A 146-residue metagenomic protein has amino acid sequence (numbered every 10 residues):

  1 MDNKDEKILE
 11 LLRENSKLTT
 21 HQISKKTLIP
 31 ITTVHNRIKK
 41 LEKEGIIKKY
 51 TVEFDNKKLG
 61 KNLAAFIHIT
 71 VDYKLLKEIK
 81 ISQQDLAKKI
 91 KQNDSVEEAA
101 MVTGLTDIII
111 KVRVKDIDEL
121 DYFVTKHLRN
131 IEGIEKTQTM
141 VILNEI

Functional and structural regions predicted by a protein language model:
M1-I146: A compositional/biophysical signature of low hydrophobicity enriched in polar/charged and small residues
